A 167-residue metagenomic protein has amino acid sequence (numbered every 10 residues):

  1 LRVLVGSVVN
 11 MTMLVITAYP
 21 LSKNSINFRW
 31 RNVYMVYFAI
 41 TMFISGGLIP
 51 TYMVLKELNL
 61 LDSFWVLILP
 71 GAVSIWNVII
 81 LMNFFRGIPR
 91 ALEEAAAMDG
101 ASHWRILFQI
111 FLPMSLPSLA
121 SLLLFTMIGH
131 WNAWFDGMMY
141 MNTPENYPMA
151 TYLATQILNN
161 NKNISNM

Functional and structural regions predicted by a protein language model:
L1-M167: A hydrophobic, multi-pass inner-membrane permease signature
